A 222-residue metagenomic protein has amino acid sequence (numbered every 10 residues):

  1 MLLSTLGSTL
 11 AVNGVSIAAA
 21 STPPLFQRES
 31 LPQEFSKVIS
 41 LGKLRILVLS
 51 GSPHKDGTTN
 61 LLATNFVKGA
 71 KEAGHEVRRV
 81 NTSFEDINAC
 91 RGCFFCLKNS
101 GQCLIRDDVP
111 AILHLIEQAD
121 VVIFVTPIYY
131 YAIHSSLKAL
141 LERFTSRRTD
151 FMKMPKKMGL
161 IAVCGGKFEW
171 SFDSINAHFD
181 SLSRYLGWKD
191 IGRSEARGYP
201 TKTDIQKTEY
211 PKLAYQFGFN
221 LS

Functional and structural regions predicted by a protein language model:
L6-V125, Y131-R147, T208-S222: N-terminal beta1-alpha1-beta2 submodule of the flavodoxin-like/Rossmannoid cofactor-binding fold
L49-S50, V125, L160-C164, S194-E195: Short beta-strands and strand-loop turn motifs
E76-V80, W188-A196: Short beta-strand elements in bilobed, periplasmic/extracellular small-molecule ligand-binding domains
D86-A89, K167-E169, T201-K202: A short beta-to-alpha transition loop/helix N-cap that caps and shapes the active-site region
I128-Y130, G165-G166: Short glycine-rich anion-binding loops that position phosphate/pyrophosphate groups of nucleotides and phosphorylated
S135-S136, T149-G192: Short, glycine-/small-residue-rich phosphate/pyrophosphate-handling segment
V163, G198-T203: A short acidic, helix-capping loop that chelates divalent metal ions and anchors anionic groups
W170-D173, T203-T208: Short, solvent-exposed loop/turn segments at secondary-structure boundaries
